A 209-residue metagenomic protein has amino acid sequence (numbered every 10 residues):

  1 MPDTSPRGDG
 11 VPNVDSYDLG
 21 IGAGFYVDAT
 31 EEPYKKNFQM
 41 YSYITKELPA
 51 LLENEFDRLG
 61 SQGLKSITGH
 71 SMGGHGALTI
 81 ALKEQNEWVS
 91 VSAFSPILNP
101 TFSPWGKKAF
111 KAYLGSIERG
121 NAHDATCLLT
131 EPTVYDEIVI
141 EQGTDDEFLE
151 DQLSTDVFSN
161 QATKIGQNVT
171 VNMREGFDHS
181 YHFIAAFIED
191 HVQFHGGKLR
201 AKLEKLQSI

Functional and structural regions predicted by a protein language model:
M1-I209: Non-catalytic cap/lid and distal C-terminal segments of serine-dependent acyl enzymes
